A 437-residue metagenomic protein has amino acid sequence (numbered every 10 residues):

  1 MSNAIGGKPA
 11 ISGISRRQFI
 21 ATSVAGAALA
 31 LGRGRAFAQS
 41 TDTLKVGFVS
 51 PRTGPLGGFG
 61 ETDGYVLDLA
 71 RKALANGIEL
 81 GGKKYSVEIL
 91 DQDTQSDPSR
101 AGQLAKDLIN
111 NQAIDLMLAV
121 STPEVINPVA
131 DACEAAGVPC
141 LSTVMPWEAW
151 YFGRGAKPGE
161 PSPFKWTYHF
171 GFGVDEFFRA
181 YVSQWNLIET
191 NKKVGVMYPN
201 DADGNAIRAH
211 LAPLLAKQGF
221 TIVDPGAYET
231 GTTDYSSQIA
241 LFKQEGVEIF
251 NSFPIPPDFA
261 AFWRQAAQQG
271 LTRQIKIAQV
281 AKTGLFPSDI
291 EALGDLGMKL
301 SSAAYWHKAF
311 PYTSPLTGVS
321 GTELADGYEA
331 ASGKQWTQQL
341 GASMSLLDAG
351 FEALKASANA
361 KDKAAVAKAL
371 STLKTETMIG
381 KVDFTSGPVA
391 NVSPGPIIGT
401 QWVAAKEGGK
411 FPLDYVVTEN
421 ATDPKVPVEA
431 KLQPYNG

Functional and structural regions predicted by a protein language model:
M1-I14, T22-A27: N-terminal secretory signal peptides
G13, R33-P51: C-terminal segment of N-terminal export signals and the immediately downstream linker at the start of the mature
G47-D68, Q92-P98, S121-T122, M197-A206 (+3 more regions): Extracytoplasmic "Venus flytrap"
G57-L80, H210-L214: Short, polar/charged alpha-helical segment
G58-D63, I78-G155, Y228-Y235, A260: Beta-alpha junction/loop-to-helix N-cap segments that form part of ligand/metal-binding clefts
I114-P225, K276-S302: Extracytoplasmic ligand/sensor domains, especially the bilobed periplasmic-binding protein
W147, A266-M344, A356, D414 (+2 more regions): Extracellular/periplasmic periplasmic-binding protein-like sensory domains
M298, S371-G437: Solvent-exposed, acidic/polar segments of extracytosolic/periplasmic ligand-binding ectodomains
